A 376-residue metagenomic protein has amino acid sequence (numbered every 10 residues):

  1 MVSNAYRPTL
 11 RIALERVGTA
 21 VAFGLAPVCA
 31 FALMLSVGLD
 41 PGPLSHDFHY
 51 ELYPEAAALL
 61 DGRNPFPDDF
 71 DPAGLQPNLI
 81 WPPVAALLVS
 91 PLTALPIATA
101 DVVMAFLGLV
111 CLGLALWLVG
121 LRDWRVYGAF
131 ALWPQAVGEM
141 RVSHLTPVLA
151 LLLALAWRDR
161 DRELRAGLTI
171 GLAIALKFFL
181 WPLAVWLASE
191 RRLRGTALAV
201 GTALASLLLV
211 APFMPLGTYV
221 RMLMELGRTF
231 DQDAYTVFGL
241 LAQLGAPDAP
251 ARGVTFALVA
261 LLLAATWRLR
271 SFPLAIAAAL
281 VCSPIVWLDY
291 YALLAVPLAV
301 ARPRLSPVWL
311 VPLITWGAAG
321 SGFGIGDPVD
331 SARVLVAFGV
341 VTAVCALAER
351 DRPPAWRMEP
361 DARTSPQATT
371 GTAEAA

Functional and structural regions predicted by a protein language model:
V2-A166, E190-V311, G317-F338, C345-A376: Primarily membrane-embedded glycan-assembly and transfer machineries that use lipid-linked glycans
I170-L187, S283-Y290: Transmembrane helices and adjacent periplasmic/lumenal helix-loop junctions of polyprenol-phosphate-dependent
